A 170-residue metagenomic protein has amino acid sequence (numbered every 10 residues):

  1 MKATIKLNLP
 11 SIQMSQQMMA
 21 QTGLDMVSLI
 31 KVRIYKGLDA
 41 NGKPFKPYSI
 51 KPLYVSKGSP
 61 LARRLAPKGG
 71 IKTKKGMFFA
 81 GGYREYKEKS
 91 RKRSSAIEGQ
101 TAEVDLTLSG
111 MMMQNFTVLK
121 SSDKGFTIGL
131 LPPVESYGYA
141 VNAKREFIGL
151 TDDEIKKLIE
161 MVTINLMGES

Functional and structural regions predicted by a protein language model:
M1-S170: Short, Lys/Arg-rich flexible segments
